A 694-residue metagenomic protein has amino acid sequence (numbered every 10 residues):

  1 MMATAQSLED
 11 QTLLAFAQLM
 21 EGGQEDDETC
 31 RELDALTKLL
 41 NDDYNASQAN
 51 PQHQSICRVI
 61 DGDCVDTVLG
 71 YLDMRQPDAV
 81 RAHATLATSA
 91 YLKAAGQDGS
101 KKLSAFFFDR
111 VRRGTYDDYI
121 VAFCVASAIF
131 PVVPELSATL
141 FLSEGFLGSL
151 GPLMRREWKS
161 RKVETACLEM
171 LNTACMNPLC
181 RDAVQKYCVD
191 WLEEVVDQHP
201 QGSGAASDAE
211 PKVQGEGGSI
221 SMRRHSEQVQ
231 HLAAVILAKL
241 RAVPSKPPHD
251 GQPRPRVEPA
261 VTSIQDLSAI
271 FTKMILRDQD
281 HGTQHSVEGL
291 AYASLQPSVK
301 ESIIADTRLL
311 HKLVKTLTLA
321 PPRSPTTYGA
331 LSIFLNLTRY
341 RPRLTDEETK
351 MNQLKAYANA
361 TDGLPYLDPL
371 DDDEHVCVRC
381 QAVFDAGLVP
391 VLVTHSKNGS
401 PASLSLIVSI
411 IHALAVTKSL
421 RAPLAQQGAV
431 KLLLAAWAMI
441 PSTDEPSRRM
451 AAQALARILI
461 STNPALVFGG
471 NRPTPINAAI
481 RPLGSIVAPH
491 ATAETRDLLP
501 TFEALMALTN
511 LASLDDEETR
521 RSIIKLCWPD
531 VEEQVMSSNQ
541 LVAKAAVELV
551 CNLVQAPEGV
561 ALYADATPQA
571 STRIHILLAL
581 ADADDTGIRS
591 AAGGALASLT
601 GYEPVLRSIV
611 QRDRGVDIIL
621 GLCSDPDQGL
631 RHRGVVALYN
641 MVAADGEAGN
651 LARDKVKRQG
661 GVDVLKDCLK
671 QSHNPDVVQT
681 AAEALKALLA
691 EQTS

Functional and structural regions predicted by a protein language model:
A3-Q11, A35-K38, Q54-P77, H83-D118 (+11 more regions): Alpha-solenoid helical repeat scaffolds
Q11-T262, T272: Long amphipathic alpha-helical scaffold regions
A15, D197-S226, Q265, L317-T326 (+3 more regions): Acidic, Ser/Thr- and Gly/Pro-rich intrinsically disordered linkers and low-complexity segments that flank or connect
A15-L19, T67-L72, L103-V111, S149-M154 (+13 more regions): Buried hydrophobic core positions in alpha-solenoid tandem helical repeats
E25, Q76-P77, G114-T115, E157-S160 (+11 more regions): Short inter-helical turns and helix N-cap capping residues of alpha-solenoid HEAT/ARM repeat scaffolds
C30-N50, G70, A79-A95, I120-E135 (+14 more regions): Alpha-helical solenoid repeat architecture
N50, Q54-D63, Q97-A105, T139-G145 (+11 more regions): Short sequence/structural elements of tandem HEAT/ARM alpha-solenoid repeats
L331-V391: Acidic, serine/threonine- and proline-enriched intrinsically disordered linkers and terminal tails in large eukaryotic
